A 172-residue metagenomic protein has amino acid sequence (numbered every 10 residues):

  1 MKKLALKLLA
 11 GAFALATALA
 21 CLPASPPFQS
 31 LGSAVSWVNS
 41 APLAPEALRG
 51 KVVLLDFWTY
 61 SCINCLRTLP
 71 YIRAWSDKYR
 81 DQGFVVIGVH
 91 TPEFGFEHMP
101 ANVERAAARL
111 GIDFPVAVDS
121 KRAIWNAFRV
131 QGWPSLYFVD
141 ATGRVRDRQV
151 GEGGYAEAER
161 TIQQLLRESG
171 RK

Functional and structural regions predicted by a protein language model:
M1-G11: Bacterial N-terminal signal peptides that target proteins for export
L9-A20: Bacterial N-terminal signal peptides
A20-E46: N-terminal "domain-start" segment that seeds a small globular fold
P42-L43, R49, S76, R129: A generic "structured core" feature
L43-L66, V86: Short active-site neighborhood of thiol/selenol oxidoreductases, capturing the structured segment around
R49-V53, D81-V85, G111-P115, A141-R144: Loop/turn elements at helix/coil->beta-strand transitions in domains of secreted/extracellular proteins
L66-L110, S120-N126: Structural microenvironment flanking redox-active thiols in thiol-disulfide oxidoreductases
A108-F114, V118-Q163: Thiol/disulfide oxidoreductase modules built on the thioredoxin-like
